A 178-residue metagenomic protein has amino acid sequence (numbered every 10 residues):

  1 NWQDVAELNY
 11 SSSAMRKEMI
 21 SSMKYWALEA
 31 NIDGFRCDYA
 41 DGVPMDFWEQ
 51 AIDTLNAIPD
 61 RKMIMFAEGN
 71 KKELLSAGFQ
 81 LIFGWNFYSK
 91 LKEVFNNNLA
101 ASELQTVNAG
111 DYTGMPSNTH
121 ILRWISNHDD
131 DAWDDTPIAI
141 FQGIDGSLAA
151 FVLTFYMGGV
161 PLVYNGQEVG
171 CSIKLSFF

Functional and structural regions predicted by a protein language model:
N1-S11, K24: Aromatic- and acidic-residue-enriched carbohydrate-binding clefts of CAZyme catalytic domains
S11-E18: Alpha-helical scaffold elements lining the catalytic groove of polysaccharide deacetylases
M19, G146-S147: Amphipathic coiled-coil/heptad-repeat helices and related helical stalk/stem segments that mediate oligomerization
S22-K24, L28, D38-W124, I138-I144 (+2 more regions): Active-site-proximal helices and loops of the catalytic beta/alpha 8
A30-N31, G159: Short loop/turn motifs at secondary-structure junctions
V152-G170: Conserved short secondary-structure transition element at the edge of the structured enzyme core that lines
